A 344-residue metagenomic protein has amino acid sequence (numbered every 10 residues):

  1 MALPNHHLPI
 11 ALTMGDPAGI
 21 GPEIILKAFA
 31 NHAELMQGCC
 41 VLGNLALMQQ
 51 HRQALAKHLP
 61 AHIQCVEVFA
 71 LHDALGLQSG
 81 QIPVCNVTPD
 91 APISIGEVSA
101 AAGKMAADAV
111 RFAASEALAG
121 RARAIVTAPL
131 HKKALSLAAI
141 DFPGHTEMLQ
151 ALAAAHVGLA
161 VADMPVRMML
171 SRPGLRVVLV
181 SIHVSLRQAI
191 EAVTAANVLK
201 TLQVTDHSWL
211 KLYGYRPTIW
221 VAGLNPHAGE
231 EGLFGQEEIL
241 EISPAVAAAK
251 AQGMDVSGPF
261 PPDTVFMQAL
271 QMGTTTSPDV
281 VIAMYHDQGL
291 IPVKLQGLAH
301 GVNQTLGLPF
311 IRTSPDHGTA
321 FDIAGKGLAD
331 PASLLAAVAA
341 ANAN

Functional and structural regions predicted by a protein language model:
M1-M148, A154, A192-M284, Q288-V302 (+3 more regions): Contiguous, glycine/small-aliphatic-enriched amphipathic segments in soluble metabolic enzymes
C39, T146, V166-R167, L175-V178: Small-molecule pocket liners
D141-G144, A160-V161, S185: Alpha-helix capping and helix-coil boundary motifs
Q150-P165: FAD-binding core/adjacent interface of flavoenzyme oxidoreductases
V161-M169, T276-D279: Glycine-rich, flexible loop segments associated with nucleotide phosphate handling
P165, G174-R176, L298, G307: A generic structural signal for well-ordered coil/turn residues at beta-strand boundaries that shape enzyme active-site
M169-A192, A196-L199: Ligand-binding beta-strand-loop-alpha-helix segment within the catalytic cores of soluble metabolic enzymes
